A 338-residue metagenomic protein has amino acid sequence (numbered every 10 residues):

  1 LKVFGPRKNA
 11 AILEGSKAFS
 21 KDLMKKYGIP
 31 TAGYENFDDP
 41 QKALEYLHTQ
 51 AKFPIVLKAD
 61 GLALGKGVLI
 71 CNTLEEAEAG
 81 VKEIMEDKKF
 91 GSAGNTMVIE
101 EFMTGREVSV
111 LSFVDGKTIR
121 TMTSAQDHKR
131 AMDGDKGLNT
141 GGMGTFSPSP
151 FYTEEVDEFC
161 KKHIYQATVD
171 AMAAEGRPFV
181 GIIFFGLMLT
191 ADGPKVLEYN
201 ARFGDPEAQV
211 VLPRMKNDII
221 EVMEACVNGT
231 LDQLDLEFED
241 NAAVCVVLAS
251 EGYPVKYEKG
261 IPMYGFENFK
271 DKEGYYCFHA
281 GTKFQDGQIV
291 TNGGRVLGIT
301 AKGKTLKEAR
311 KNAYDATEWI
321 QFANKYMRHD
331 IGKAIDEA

Functional and structural regions predicted by a protein language model:
L1-G15, G28-D38: A short, GP-enriched loop/loop-strand-helix hinge that lies immediately N-terminal to, or at the N-terminal rim
I12-A18, M132-D133, G274: Short, charged, surface-exposed secondary-structure boundary motifs
K52-L74, V211: Conserved anion/nucleotide-ligand pocket segment
G65-G67, V244, G293-G298: Short amphipathic alpha-helical segments
G67-A208: Internal nucleotide-binding/catalytic subdomain
K161-I183, N200-K272, Q285: Active-site "cap" helix and flanking loop/linker of ATP-utilizing ligase/carboxylase catalytic domains
T282-D286, V290-A338: Generic C-terminus detector
